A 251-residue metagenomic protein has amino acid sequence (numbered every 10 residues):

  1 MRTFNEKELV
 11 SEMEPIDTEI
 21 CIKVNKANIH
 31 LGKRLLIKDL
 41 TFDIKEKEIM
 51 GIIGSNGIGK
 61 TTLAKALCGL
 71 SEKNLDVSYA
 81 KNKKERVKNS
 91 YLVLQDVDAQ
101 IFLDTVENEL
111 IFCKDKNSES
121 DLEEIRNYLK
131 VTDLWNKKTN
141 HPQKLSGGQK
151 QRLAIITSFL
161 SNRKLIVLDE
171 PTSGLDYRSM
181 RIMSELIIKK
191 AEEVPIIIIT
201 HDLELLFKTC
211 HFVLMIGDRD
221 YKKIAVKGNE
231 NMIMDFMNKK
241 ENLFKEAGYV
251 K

Functional and structural regions predicted by a protein language model:
M1, R219-A247: Conserved beta-strand-loop-alpha-helix hinge in the C-terminal portion of ABC ATPase nucleotide-binding domains
I53-S55: The feature captures the beta-strand-to-loop junction immediately N-terminal to the Walker
S120-K137, F159: Conserved ABC ATPase "signature" region
H141-L145: Conserved ABC ATPase signature
L160-K164: A short, proline-enriched helix->beta-strand linker immediately N-terminal to the Walker B motif in ABC-type P-loop
I166-E170: Catalytic Walker B motif of ABC-type/P-loop ATPase nucleotide-binding domains
D176: ABC-family nucleotide-binding domains
V194-I199: Conserved H-loop
